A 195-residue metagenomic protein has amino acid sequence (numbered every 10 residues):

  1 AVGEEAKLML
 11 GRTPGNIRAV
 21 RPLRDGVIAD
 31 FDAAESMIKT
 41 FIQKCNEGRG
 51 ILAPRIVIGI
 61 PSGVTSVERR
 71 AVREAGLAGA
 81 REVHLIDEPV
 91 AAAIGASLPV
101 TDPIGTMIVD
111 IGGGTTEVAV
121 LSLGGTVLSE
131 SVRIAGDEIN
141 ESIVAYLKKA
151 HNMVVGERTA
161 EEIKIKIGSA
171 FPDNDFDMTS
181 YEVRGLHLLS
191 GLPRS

Functional and structural regions predicted by a protein language model:
A1-I111, V120-S195: Nucleotide/phosphate-binding catalytic cleft detector across ATP-hydrolyzing and phosphate-transferring enzymes
G113-T115: Short acidic, Gly/Ser-rich segments with clustered Asp/Glu that frequently serve as metal-coordination loops in enzyme
